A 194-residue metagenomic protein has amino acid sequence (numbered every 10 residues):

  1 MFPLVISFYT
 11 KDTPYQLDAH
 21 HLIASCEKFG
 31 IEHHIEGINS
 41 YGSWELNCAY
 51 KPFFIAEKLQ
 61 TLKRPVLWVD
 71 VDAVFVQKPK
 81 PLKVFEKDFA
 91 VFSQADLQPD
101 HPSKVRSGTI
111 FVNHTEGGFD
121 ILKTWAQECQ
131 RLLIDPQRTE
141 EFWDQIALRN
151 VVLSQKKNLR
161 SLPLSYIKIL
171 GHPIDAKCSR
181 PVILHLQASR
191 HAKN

Functional and structural regions predicted by a protein language model:
M1-R64, Q155-K156, L184-K193: N-terminal anchoring/stem segment of glycosyltransferases
T10-D12, S40-Y41, A73-F75, D96-Q98 (+3 more regions): Short, solvent-exposed loop/turn segments at secondary-structure junctions
D12-Q16, W44-C48, D100, H114 (+1 more regions): Aromatic-acidic/polar surface patches that form glycan- and anion
A19-H21, K80, K123-T124: Short coil/turn segments at secondary-structure boundaries
H34-E36, L67-D70, V91, R160-L164: A structural signal for short, well-ordered beta-strand segments and their strand-loop junctions that often border
N47, L82-K83, P173-A176: Short glycine-biased active-site loop of nucleotidyltransferases that positions the nucleotide triphosphate and helps
A49-V105, T109-F119: GT-A fold catalytic core of metal-dependent nucleotide-sugar glycosyltransferases, centered on the diacidic
G118-N194: Catalytic core and acceptor-binding pocket of nucleotide-sugar-dependent glycosyltransferases
